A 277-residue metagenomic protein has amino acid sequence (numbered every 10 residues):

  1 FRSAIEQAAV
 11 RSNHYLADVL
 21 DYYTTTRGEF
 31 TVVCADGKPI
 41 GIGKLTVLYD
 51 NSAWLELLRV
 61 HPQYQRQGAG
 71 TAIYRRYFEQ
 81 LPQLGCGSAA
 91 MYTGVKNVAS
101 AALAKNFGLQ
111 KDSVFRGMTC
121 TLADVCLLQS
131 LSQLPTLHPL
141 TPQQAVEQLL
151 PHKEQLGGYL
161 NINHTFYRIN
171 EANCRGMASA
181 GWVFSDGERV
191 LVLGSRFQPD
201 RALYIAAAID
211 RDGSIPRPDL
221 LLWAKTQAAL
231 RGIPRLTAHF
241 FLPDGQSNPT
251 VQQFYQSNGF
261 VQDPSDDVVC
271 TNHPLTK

Functional and structural regions predicted by a protein language model:
F1-D18, D124-F166: Short amphipathic alpha-helix that is part of the acyltransferase structural core
R2, E6, V10-D36, G41-R59 (+2 more regions): A conserved beta-strand-loop-helix scaffold within acyl/acetyltransferase catalytic domains
G28-V32, I42, A178-F184, V268: Short hydrophobic/aromatic beta-strand element in the GNAT-like acyltransferase core that lines or flanks the acyl-donor
V47, A90-T93, Q110-V125, G259-P274: Conserved catalytic-core motifs of GNAT/GCN5-like acyltransferases
V47-L55, Q65, S195-A207, L230-I233 (+1 more regions): A conserved beta-turn-beta hairpin within the catalytic core of GNAT-like acetyltransferases that forms part
A53, Q80-K96, L103, L230-P243: Conserved GNAT acetyl-CoA-binding A-motif
L57-P62, R66-Q80, A102, N106 (+1 more regions): Conserved acetyl-CoA-binding loop-helix of GNAT-fold acetyltransferases
T71, Q83, V95-S113, P243-D263: Conserved active-site alpha-helix within GNAT-family acetyltransferase domains
